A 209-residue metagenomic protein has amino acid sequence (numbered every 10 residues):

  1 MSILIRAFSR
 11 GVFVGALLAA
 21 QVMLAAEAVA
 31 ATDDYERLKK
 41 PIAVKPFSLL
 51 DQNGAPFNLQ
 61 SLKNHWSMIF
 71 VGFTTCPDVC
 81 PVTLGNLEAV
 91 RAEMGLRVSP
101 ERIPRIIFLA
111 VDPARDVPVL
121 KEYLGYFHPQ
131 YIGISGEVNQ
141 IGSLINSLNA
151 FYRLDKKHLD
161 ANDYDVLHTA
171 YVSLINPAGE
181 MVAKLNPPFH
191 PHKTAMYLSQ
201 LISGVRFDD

Functional and structural regions predicted by a protein language model:
M1-G15: Bacterial N-terminal signal peptides that target proteins for export
A19-E27: C-terminal segment of classical bacterial N-terminal signal peptides
A26-K45: N-proximal helix/coil linker or "cap" segments that precede and/or mark the start of modular domains
I42-V44, L62-W66, E101-P104, H128 (+1 more regions): Extracytoplasmic
F47-S67: A short beta-strand-turn-helix
Q60-T83, L87: Short active-site neighborhood of thiol/selenol oxidoreductases, capturing the structured segment around
L84-L144: Structural microenvironment flanking redox-active thiols in thiol-disulfide oxidoreductases
Q140-Y197: Thiol/disulfide oxidoreductase modules built on the thioredoxin-like
